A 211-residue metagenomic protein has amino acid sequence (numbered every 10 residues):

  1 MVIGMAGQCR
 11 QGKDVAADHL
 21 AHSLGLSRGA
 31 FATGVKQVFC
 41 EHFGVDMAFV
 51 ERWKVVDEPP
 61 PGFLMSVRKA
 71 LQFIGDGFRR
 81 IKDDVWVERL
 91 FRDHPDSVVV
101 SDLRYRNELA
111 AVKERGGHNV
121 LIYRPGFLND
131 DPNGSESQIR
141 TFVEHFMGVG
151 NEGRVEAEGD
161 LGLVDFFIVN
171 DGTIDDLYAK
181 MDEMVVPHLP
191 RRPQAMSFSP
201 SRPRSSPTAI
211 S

Functional and structural regions predicted by a protein language model:
M5, V100: Hydrophobic anchor at the beta1->P-loop junction of P-loop NTPases
Q8: P-loop (Walker A) phosphate-binding loop of NTP-binding proteins
Q11: ATP-binding Walker
D14: Walker A/P-loop
H22-G29: Post-Walker A helix-loop "phosphate-sensing" segment adjacent to the P-loop in P-loop NTPases
T33-S97: ATP-dependent small-molecule kinase phosphotransfer cores that center on conserved nucleotide phosphate-binding segments
V85, K113-E114, I122-R204: Small-molecule kinase domains that catalyze NTP-dependent phosphoryl transfer to phosphate-bearing small molecules
